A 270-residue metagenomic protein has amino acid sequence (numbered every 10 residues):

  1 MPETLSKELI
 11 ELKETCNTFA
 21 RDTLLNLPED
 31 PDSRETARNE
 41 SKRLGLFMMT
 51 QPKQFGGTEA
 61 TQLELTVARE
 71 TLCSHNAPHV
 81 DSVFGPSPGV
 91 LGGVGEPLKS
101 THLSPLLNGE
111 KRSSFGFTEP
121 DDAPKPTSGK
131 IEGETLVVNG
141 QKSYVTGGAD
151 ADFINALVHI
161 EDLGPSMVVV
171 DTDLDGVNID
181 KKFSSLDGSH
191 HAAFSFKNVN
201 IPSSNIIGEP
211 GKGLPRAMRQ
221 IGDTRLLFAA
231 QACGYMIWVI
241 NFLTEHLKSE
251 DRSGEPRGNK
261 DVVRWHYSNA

Functional and structural regions predicted by a protein language model:
M1-S82, T101, P105: Amphipathic, small/basic residue-rich leader segments at the start of a protein or domain
E3-K7, L12, I179-A270: Glycine-rich beta->alpha junctions and the first turn(s) of the following alpha-helix
E59-T71, A123-P126, S195, I201: Structural signature of FAD isoalloxazine-binding scaffolds in flavoprotein oxidoreductases
H79-L98, D121-A123: N-terminal glycine-rich flavin-associated loop
V94-E110: A generic, well-ordered mixed alpha/beta core segment in the N-terminal half of proteins
G109-T118: A short, Trp-centered hydrophobic/proline-enriched beta-strand micro-motif
A123-N139: Cytochrome P450 C-terminal beta-domain/meander region
T135, N139-N178: A short core secondary-structure module
